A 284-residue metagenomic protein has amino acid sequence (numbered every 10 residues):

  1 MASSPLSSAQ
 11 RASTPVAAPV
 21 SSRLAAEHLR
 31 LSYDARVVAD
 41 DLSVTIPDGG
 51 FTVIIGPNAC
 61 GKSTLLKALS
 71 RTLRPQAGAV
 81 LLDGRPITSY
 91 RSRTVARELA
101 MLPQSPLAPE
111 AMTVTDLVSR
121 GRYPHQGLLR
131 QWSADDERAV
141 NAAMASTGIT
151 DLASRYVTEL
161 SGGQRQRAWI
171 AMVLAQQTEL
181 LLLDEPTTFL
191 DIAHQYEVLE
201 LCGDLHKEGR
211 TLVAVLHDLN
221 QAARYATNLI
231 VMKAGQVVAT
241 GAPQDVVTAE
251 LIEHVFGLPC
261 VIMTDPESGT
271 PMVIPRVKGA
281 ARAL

Functional and structural regions predicted by a protein language model:
L24, V38-D41: Conserved structural motif at the start of ABC-family nucleotide-binding domains
S70: Helix-to-loop junction immediately C-terminal to a conserved catalytic motif
G78-P86, V95: Conserved ABC transporter NBD signature motif
S119, A134-L152: Conserved ABC ATPase "signature" region
Q131, Y156-L160, Q164: Conserved ABC ATPase signature
L181-E185: Catalytic Walker B motif of ABC-type/P-loop ATPase nucleotide-binding domains
V255-L284: ABC ATPase nucleotide-binding domains
